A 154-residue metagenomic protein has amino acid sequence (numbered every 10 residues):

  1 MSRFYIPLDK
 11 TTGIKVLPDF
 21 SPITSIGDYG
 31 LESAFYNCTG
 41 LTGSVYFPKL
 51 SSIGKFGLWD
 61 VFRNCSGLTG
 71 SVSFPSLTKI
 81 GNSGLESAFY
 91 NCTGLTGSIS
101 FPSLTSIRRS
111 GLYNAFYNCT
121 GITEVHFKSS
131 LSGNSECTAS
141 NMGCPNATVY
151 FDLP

Functional and structural regions predicted by a protein language model:
M1-P7: Enriched but not universal
F4, N64, R109-S110: Positively charged, low-complexity intrinsically disordered regions
D9-Y29, T39-K55, S66-N82, T93-R108 (+2 more regions): Structural signature of tandem-repeat unit edges
G30, A34, G57, V61 (+6 more regions): Small-residue (G/S/T/A) turn/hinge positions that recur once per unit in extracellular repeat modules
